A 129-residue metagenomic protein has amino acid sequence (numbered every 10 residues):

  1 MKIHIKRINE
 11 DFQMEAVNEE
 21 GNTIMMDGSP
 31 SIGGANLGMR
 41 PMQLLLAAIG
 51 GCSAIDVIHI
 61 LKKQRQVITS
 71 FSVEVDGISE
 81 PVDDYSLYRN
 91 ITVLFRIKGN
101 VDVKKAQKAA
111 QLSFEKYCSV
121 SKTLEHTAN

Functional and structural regions predicted by a protein language model:
M1-A47, I58-N129: Extended beta-strand/beta-hairpin segments
I49-S53: Alpha-helical metal-binding/catalytic segments enriched in His/Glu/Asp
